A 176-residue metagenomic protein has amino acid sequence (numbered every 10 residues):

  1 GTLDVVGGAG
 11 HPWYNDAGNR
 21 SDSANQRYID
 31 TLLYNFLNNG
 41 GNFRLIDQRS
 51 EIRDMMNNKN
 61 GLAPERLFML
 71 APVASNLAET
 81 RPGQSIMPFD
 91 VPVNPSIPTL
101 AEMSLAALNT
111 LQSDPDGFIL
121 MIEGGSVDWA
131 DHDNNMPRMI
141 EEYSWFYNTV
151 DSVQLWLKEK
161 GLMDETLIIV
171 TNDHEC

Functional and structural regions predicted by a protein language model:
G1-P98, E102-M103, L108, E175-C176: Surface-exposed loop and adjacent secondary-structure segments within mature catalytic domains
D4, F118, T166: Conserved acidic residues
G8-P12, N38, L108-Q112, D151-L162: Sec-exported extracytoplasmic/periplasmic mature domains
H11, G124-S126, N172-H174: Active-site metal-binding loops of divalent metal-dependent hydrolases
A24-Y28, L62, P95-T99, N135-W145 (+2 more regions): Extracytoplasmic/periplasmic, Sec-exported soluble proteins
M69, I119-M121, I169-T171: Structured core elements
A74-P92, P115-G117, M121-Q154: Active-site His/acidic residue clusters
W145-C176: Metal-dependent active-site segment of extracytoplasmic phospho-/sulfohydrolases and closely related
